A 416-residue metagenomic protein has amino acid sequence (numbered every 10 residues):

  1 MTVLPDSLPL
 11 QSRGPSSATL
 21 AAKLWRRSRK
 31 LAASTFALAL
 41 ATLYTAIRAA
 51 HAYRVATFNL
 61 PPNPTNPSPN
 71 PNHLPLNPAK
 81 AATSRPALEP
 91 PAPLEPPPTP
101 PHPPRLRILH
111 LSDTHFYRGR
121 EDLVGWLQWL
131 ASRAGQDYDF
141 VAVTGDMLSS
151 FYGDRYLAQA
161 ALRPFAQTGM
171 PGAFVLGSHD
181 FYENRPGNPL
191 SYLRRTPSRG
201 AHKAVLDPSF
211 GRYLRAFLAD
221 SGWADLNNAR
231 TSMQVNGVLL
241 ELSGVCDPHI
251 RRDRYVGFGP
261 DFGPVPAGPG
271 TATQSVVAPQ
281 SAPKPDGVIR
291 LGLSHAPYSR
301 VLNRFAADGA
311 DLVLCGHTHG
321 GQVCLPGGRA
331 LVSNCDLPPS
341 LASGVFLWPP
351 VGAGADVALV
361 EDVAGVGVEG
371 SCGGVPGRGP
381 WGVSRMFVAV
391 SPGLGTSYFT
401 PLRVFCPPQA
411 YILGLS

Functional and structural regions predicted by a protein language model:
P9-G14, T19-K23, K30-A160: N-terminal active-site segment of His-dependent metallophosphoesterases
P62, Y117-Q234: Core catalytic region of metal-dependent phosphoesterases/phosphodiesterases, especially metallo-beta-lactamase-like
P62-P67, N77, R85-L88, L94-L109 (+5 more regions): Beta-strand-turn-beta hairpins that frame and shape the catalytic cleft of phosphate-ester-processing enzymes
S68-P101, P189-P197, A201, A267-S281 (+1 more regions): Intrinsically disordered, low-complexity domain-flanking/linker segments in eukaryotic proteins, enriched
H110-S112, F140-D146, P171-S178, L226-N228 (+3 more regions): Active-site neighborhood of phospho(di)ester-bond hydrolases with catalytic His/Asp-centered motifs
F116, M147-S150, S178-Y182, M233 (+4 more regions): Solvent-exposed loop/turn segments at secondary-structure junctions within structured extracellular/periplasmic domains
R194-W223, V235-S294, S299-N303, T400-R403: Binuclear metal-dependent hydrolase catalytic cores centered on His/Asp/Glu-rich metal-binding motifs
P297-Y411: Conserved beta-sheet core of the metallophosphoesterase superfamily
